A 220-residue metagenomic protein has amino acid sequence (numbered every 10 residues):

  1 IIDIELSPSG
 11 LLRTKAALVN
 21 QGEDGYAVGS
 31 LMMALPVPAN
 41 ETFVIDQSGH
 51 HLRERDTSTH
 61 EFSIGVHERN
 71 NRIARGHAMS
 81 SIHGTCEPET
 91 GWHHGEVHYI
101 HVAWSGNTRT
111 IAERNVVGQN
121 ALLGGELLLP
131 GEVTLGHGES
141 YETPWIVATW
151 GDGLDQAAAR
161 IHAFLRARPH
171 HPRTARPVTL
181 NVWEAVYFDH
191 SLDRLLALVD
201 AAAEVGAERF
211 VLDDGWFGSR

Functional and structural regions predicted by a protein language model:
I1-R114, L129: Polysaccharide-binding surfaces and accessory modules of carbohydrate-active proteins
L12, A27, E142, V205-G206 (+1 more regions): Short loop/turn motifs at secondary-structure junctions
K15-V19, E142-P144, N181: Residues within well-ordered beta-strands of beta-sheet-rich folds
E113-V117, V186: Primarily single-stranded nucleic-acid-binding OB-fold modules
Q119-G136: Short acidic, Pro/Gly- and aromatic-enriched capping/linker segments at domain boundaries
V133-G151: Short Pro-Gly-centered flexible turn/kink motifs
W145, T149-P177, E184: Terminal connector regions
R176-R220: Aromatic-lined carbohydrate-binding/catalytic grooves of carbohydrate-active enzymes
